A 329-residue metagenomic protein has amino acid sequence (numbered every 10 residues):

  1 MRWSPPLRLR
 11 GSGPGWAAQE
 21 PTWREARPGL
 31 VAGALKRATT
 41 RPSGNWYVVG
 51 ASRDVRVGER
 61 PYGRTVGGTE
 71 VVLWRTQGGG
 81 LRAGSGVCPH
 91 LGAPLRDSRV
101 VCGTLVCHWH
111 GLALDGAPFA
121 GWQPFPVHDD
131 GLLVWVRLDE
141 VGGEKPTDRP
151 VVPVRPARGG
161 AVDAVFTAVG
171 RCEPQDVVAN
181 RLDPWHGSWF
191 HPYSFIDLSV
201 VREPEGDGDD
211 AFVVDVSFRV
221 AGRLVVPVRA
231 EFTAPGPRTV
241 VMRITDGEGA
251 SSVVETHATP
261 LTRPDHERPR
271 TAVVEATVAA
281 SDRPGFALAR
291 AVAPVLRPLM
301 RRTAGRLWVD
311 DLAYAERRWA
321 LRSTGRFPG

Functional and structural regions predicted by a protein language model:
R2-S52, P126-D130, V134-R155: Replace "small metal-dependent catalytic modules" with "small catalytic or cofactor-binding modules
S43, G121, H128-D130, S252 (+1 more regions): A short, structural micro-pattern
S43-V57, W109, R181-P184, P237-V241: Short Pro/Gly-enriched beta-strand edge/turn motifs at strand-loop
S43-W46, L81, G160: Tryptophan-centered short beta-strand motifs
G44, V57-E59, T69, W122 (+2 more regions): Short beta-strand-initiation
G50-R155: Rieske [2Fe-2S] iron-sulfur-binding domain
R149-G329: C-terminal catalytic domain of Rieske-type non-heme iron oxygenases
